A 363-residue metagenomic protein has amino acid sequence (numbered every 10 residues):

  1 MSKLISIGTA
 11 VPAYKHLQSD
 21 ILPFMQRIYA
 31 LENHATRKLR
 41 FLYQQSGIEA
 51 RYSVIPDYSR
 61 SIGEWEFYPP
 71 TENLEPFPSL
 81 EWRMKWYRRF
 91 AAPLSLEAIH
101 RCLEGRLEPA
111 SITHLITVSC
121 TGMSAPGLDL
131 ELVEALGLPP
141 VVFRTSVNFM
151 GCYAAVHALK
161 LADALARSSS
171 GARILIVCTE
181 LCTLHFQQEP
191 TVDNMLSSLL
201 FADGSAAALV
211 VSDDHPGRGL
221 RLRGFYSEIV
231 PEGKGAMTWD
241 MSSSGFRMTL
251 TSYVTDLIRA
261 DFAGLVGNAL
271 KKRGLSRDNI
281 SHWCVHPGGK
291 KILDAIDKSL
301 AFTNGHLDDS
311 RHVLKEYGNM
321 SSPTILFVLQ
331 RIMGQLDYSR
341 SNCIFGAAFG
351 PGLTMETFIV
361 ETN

Functional and structural regions predicted by a protein language model:
M1-S2, P109-T113, P140-F143, S168-I174 (+6 more regions): Short coil/turn connectors at secondary-structure junctions
M1-W86, R173, C182, F186-A260 (+4 more regions): Condensing-enzyme catalytic core mediating Claisen C-C bond formation in acyl metabolism
Q44, I48, F90-E104, L161 (+3 more regions): Short, well-ordered amphipathic alpha-helical segments that serve as non-catalytic structural scaffolds within diverse
S46-G137, R277-L293: Conserved beta-ketoacyl condensing-enzyme motif
P78-S79, A110-H114, L136-N148, Q188-D193 (+1 more regions): Glycine/charged-rich beta-loop-alpha catalytic/anionic-binding loops adjacent to active sites
L96, C120-T121, P139-V141, S146-R167 (+4 more regions): Claisen-condensing/thiolase-fold acyl-transfer catalytic domains that form or cleave C-C bonds in fatty acid
M123-L138, I176-Q187, K234-W239, L293-L307: Acidic-glycine-rich active-site phosphate/pyrophosphate-binding loop
